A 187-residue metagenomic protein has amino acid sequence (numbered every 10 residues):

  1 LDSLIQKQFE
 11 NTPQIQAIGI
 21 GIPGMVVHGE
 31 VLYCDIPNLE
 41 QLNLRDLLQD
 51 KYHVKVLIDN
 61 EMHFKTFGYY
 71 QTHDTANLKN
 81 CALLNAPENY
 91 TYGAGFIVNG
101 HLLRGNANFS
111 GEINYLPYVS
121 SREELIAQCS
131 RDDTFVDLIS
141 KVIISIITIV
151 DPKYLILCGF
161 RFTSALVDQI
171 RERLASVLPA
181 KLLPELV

Functional and structural regions predicted by a protein language model:
L1-G21, M25-N80, L166-V177: Glycine-rich phosphate-binding loop and adjoining helix at the ATP-binding site of ATP-dependent phosphoryl-transfer
L1-Q16, K51-V54, D74, L102 (+1 more regions): ATP-binding/phosphotransfer module of carbohydrate and carboxylate kinases, centering on a glycine-rich
I18, V31, V54, A82 (+3 more regions): Short, functionally important structural connectors and interaction interfaces within domains
I22, L84-E88, G159-F160: Short secondary-structure boundary segments
V26, Y90, T163: Glycine-rich nucleotide phosphate-binding loop and flanking beta-alpha elements of Rossmann-like dinucleotide-binding
D35, P87, D133-T134: Residue-level marker of alpha-helix boundaries and capping positions
N43-L47, L83-L84, A107-S110, S120-R122 (+2 more regions): Glycine-rich loops and low-complexity Gly/Arg-rich segments that provide flexible linkers or classic glycine-based
N77-A127: Glycine-rich phosphate-binding loop of actin/hexokinase-like ATP-binding domains
